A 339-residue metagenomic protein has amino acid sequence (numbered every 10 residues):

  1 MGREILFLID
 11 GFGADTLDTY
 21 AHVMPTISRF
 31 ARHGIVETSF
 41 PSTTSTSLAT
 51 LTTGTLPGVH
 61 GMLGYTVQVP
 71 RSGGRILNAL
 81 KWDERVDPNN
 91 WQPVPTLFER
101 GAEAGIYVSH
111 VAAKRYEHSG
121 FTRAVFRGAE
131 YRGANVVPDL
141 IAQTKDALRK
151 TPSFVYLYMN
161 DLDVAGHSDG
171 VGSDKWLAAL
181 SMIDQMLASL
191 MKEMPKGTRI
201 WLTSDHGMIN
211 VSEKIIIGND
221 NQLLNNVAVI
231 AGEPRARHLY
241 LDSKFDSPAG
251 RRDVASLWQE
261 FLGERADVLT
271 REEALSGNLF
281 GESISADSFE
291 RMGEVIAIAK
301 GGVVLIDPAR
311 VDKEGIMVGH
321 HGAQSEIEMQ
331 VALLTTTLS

Functional and structural regions predicted by a protein language model:
M1-S339: Feature captures the catalytic ectodomains and active-site-proximal regions of enzymes that hydrolyze or transfer
